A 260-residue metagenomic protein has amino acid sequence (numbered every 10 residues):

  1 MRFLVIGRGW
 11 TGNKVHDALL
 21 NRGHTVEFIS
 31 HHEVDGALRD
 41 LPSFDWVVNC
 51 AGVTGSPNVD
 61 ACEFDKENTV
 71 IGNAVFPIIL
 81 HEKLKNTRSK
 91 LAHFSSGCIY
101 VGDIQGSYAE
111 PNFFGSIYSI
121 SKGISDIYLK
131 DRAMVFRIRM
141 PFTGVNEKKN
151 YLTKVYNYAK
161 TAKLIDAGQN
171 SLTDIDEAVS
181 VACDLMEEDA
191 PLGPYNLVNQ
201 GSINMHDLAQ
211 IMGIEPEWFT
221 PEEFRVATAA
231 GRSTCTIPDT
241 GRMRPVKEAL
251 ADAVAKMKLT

Functional and structural regions predicted by a protein language model:
M1-R22: N-terminal Rossmann NAD(P)H-binding glycine-rich loop of SDR-like oxidoreductase domains
W10, I203-M205, T220-E248: Active-site loop of classical SDR/Rossmann-like NAD(P)-dependent oxidoreductases, centered on the catalytic Tyr-X3-Lys
V34-G72: NAD(P)H-binding glycine-rich loop region in Rossmannoid oxidoreductase-like domains and their noncatalytic homologs
A61-A92: NAD(P)-cofactor binding segment of oxidoreductase domains
F64-I71, V75, C98-F136, M140-T143: Catalytic helix-loop patch of NAD(P)-dependent Rossmann-fold dehydrogenases
G115, I127-N170, E177: NAD(P)-dependent short-chain dehydrogenase/reductase
V181-T228, V254-K258: Mid/C-terminal beta-alpha module of Rossmann-like enzyme folds, strongest in SDR-family dehydrogenases/epimerases
R244-T260: Amphipathic terminal alpha-helices
